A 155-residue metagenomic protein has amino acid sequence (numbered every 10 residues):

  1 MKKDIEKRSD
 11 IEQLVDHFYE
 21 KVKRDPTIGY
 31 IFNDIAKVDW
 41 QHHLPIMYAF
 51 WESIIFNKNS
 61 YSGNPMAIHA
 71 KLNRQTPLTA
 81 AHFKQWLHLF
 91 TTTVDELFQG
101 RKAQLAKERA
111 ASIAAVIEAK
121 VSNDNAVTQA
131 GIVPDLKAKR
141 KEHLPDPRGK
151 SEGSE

Functional and structural regions predicted by a protein language model:
M1-E155: Core of compact, soluble alpha-helical bundle domains
